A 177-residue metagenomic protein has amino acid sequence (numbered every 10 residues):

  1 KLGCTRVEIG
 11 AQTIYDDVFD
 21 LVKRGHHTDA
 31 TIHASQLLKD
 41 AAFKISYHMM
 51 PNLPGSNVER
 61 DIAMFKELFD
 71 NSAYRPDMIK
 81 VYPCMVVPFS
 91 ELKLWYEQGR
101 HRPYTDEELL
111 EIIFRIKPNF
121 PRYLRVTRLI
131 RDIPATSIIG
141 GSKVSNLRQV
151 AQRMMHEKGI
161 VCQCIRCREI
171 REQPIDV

Functional and structural regions predicted by a protein language model:
K1-S46, M50-E107: Conserved non-cysteine loop/helix-boundary elements of the Radical SAM core domain that shape
R100-V177: C-terminal accessory regions of radical SAM enzymes
